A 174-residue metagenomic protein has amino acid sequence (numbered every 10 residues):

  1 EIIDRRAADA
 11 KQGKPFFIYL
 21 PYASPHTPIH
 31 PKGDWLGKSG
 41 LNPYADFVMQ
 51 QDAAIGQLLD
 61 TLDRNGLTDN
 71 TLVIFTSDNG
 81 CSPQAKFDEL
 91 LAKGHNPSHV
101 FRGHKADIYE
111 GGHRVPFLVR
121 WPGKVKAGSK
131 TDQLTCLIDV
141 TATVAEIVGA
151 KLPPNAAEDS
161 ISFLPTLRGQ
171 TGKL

Functional and structural regions predicted by a protein language model:
E1-A7, D52, L59, D63 (+4 more regions): Non-transmembrane alpha-helical segments in soluble domains of secreted/periplasmic/extracellular proteins
I2-D46, S82-P83, D88-L91: Active-site His/acidic residue clusters
K11-I18, L67-V73, H113-V115, G172-L174: Loop/turn elements at helix/coil->beta-strand transitions in domains of secreted/extracellular proteins
P15, D52-E89: Metal-dependent active-site segment of extracytoplasmic phospho-/sulfohydrolases and closely related
F16-P21, M49, L72-T76, V100 (+4 more regions): Structural recognition of the beta-strand scaffold that forms the well-ordered cores of secreted hydrolase catalytic
P21-P25, K32-G33, T76-N79, H113 (+1 more regions): Active-site-proximal beta-strand/loop segments in catalytic clefts of secreted hydrolases
P31, Y44-F47, Q51-A54, L58 (+4 more regions): Stable alpha-helical elements in mature extracytoplasmic
C81-F87, L91-I108, K124-S129, Q133 (+1 more regions): C-terminal cap/loop subdomain of S1 sulfatases and analogous C-terminal strand-loop tails that border
